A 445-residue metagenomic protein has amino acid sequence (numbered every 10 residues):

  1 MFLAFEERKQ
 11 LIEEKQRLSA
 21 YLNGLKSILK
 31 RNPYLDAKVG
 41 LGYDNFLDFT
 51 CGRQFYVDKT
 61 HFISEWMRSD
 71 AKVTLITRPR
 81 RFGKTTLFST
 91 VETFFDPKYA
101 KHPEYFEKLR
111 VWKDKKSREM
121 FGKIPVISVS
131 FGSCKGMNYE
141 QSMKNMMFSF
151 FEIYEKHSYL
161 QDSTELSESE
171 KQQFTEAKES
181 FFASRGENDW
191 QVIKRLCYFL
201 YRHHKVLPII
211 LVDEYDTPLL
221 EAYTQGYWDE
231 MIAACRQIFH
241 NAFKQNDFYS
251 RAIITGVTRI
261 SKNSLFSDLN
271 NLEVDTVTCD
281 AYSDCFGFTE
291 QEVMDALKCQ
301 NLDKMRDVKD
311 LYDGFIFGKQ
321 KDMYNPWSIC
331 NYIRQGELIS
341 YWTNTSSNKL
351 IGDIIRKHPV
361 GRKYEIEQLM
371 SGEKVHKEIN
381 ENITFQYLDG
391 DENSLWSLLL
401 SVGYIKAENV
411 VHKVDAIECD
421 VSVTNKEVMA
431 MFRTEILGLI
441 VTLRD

Functional and structural regions predicted by a protein language model:
F5-D445: Phosphate-binding site recognition
